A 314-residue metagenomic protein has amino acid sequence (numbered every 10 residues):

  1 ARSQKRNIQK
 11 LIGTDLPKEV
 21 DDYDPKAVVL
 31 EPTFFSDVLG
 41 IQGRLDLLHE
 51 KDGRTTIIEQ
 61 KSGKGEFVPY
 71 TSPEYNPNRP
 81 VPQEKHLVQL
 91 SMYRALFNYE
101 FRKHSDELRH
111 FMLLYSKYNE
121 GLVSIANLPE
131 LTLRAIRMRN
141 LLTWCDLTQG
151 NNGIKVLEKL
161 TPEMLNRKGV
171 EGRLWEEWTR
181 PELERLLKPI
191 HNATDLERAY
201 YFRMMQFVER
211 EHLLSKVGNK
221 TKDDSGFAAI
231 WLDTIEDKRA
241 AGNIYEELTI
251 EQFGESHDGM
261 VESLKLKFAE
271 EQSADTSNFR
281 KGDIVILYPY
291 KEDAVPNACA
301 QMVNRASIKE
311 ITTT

Functional and structural regions predicted by a protein language model:
A1-V28: A non-catalytic, helix-rich entry segment at domain boundaries
Q4, I8, K26, G43 (+2 more regions): Generic hydrophobic, aliphatic-rich segments that mediate packing or membrane embedding
R6, V38-L45, K51-R54, S62-Y70 (+1 more regions): Accessory terminal regions of nucleic-acid processing enzymes
Y23-N140: Mg2+/Mn2+-dependent nuclease catalytic core
I57, E66, L90, R167-V170 (+2 more regions): Terminal, basic amphipathic appendages of nucleotide-handling enzymes
Q83, T194-D195, T234: Ser/Thr-centered flexible coil motifs
R210-T314: Conserved ASCE P-loop ATPase motor domains encompassing nucleic-acid-directed helicases/translocases
